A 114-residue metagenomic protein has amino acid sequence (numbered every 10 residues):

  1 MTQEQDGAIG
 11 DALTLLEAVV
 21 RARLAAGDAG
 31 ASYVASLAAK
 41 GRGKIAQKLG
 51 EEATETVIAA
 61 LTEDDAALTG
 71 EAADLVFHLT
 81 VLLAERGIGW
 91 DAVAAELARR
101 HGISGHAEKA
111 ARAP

Functional and structural regions predicted by a protein language model:
M1-E71, V76-P114: Flexible "arm" and connector segments at domain edges
